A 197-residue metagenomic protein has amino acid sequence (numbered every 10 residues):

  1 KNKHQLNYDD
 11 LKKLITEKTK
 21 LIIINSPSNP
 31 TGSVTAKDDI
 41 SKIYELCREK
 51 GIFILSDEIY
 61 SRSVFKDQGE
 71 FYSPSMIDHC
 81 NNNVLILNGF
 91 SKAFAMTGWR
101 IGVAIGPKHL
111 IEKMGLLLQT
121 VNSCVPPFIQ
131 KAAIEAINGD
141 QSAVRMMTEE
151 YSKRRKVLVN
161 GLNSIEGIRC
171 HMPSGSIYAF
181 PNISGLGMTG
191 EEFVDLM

Functional and structural regions predicted by a protein language model:
K1-M197: PLP-dependent class I/II
